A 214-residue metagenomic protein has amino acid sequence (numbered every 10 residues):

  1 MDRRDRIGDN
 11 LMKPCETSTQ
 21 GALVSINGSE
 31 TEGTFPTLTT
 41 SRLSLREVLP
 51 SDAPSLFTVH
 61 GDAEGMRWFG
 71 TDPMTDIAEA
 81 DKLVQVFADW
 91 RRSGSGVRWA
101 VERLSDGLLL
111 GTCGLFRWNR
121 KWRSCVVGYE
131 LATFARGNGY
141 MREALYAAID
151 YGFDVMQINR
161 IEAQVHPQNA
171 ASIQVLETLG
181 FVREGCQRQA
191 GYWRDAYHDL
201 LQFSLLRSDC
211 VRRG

Functional and structural regions predicted by a protein language model:
D2-R67, R98, E102-G214: Acyl-donor (CoA/ACP) binding surface of acyl/acetyltransferases
E64-V86, V97-W99: Conserved GNAT-fold acetyl-CoA-binding loop/helix
V86-F87, Y151: A generic secondary-structure signal
D89-S95, F181: Short loop/turn motifs at secondary-structure junctions and domain boundaries
